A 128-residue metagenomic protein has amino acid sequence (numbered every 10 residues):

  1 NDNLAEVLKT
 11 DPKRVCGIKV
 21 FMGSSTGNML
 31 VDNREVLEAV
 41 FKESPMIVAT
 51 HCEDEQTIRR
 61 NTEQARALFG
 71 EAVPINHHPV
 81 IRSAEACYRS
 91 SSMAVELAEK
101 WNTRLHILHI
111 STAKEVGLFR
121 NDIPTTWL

Functional and structural regions predicted by a protein language model:
D2-L128: Histidine/acidic residue-rich metal-binding segments in metalloenzymes
